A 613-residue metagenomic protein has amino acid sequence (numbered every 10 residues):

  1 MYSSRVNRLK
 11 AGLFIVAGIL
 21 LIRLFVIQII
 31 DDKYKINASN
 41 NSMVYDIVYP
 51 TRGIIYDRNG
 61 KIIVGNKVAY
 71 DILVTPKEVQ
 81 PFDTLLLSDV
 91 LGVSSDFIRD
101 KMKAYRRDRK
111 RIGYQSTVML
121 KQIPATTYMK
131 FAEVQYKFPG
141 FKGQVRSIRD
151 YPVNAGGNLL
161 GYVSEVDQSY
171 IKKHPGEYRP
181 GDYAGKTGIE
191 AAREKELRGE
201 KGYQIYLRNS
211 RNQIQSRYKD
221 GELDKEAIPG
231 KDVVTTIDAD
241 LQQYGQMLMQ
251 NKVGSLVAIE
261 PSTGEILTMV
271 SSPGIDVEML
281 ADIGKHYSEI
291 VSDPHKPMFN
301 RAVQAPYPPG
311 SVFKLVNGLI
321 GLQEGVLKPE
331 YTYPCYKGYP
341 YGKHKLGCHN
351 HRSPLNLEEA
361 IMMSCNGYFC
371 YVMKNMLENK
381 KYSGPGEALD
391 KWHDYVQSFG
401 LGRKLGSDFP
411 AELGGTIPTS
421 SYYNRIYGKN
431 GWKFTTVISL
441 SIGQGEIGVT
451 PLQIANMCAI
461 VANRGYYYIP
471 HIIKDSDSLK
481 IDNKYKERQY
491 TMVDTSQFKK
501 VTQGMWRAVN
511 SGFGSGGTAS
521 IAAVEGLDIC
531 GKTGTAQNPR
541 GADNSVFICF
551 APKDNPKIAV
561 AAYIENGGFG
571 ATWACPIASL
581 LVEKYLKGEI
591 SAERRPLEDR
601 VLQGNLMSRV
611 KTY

Functional and structural regions predicted by a protein language model:
M1-G284, P306, Y331, A388-S398 (+4 more regions): Periplasmic/cell-envelope proteins involved in peptidoglycan metabolism and beta-lactam response
V64, N209-I214, Y218-E222, G254 (+3 more regions): Beta-lactam-recognizing serine transpeptidase/beta-lactamase-like catalytic domain environment
